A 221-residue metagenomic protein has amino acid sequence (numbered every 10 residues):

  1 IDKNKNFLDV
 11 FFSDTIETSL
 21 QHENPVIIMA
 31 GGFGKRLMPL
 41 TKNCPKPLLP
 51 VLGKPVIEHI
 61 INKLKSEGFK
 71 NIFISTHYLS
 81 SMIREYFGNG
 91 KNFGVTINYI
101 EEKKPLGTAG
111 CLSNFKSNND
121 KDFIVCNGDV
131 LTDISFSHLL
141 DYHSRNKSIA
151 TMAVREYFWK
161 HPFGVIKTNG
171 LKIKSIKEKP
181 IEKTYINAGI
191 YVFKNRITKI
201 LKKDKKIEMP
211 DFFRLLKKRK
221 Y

Functional and structural regions predicted by a protein language model:
D2, N6-L20: Short beta->alpha transition motifs characteristic of CBS
K3, K54-N127, H138, K203-D204: Conserved N-terminal catalytic core of the sugar/cofactor nucleotidyltransferase
F11, Y78, C126, T168 (+1 more regions): A conserved hydrophobic position in a structured secondary element of the catalytic/binding core that shapes
T18-S81: N-terminal glycine-rich phosphate-binding loop and ensuing alpha1 helix
F33, G128-V130: Active-site metal-binding loops of divalent metal-dependent hydrolases
L48, V165-T168, F213: A structural signal for short hydrophobic beta-strand segments in well-ordered beta-sheet cores
F123-I124, L131, S137-S144, Y157-W159 (+1 more regions): Catalytic-core segments of class I nucleotidyltransferases/pyrophosphorylases that form NMP-activated intermediates
N146-E156: A short, conserved acidic/glycine-rich loop-to-beta-strand motif that forms the donor nucleotide-sugar/metal
